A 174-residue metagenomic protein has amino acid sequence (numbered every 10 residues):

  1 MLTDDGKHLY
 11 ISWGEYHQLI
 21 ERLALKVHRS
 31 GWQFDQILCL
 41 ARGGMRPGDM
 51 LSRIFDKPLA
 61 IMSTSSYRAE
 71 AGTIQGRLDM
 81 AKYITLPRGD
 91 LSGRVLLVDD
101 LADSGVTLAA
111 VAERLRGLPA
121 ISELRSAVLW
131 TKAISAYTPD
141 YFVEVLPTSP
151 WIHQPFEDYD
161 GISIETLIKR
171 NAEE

Functional and structural regions predicted by a protein language model:
M1-E174: PRPP-associated nucleotide enzymes
